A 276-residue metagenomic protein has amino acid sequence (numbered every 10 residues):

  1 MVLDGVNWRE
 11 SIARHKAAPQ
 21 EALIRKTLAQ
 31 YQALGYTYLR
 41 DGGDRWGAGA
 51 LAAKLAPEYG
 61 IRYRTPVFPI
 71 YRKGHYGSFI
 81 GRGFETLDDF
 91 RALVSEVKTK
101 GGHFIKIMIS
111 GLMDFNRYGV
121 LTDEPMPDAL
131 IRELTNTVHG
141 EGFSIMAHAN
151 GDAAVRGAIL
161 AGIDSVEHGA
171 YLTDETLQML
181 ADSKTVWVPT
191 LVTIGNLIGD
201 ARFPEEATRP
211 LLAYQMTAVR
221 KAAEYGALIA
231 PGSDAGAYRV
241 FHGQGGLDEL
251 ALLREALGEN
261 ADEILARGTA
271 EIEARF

Functional and structural regions predicted by a protein language model:
M1, R64-P69, G102-S110, T185-T193: Non-cysteine beta-strand/loop elements that form the S-adenosyl-L-methionine
M1-E10, I61-I80, I131-R132: N-terminal small/glycine-rich loop or linker at the start of catalytic domains across soluble metabolic enzymes
M1-K54: Metal-associated gating/positioning segment near the N- to mid-region
V2-D4, R45-G49, Y71-R72, G111-F115 (+4 more regions): Active-site environment of divalent metal-dependent phosphoester hydrolases
W8-L23, H75-L93, S144-M146: Active-site mouth loops of central-metabolism enzymes
D44-R72, V188: Glycine-rich, aromatic-flanked loop segments that form ligand/cofactor-binding clefts across common enzyme folds
L87-W187, R209-I229, E263: Histidine/acidic residue-rich metal-binding segments in metalloenzymes
G140, A213-F276: His/Asp/Glu-enriched, well-ordered alpha-helical/loop segment that forms or immediately abuts the divalent-metal
